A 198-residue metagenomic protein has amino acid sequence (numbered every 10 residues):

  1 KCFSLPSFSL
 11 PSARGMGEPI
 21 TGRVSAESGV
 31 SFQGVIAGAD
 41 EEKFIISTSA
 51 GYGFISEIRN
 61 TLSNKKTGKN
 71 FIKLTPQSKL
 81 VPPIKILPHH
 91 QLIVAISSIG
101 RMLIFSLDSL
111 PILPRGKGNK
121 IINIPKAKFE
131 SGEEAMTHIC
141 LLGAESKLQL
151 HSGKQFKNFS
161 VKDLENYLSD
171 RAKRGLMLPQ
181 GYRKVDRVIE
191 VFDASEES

Functional and structural regions predicted by a protein language model:
K1-S198: Short, structured "edge-of-domain" segments at secondary-structure transitions
